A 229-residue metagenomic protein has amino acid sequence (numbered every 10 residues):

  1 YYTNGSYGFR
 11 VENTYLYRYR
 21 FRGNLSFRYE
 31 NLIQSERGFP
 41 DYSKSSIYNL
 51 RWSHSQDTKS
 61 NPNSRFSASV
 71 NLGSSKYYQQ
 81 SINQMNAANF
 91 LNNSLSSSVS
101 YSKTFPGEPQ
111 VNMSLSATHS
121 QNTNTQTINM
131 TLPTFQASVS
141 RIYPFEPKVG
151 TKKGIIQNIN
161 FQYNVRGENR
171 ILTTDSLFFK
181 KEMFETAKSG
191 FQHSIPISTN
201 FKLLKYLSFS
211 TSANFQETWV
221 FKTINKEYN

Functional and structural regions predicted by a protein language model:
Y1-N229: Outer-membrane beta-barrel proteins and related beta-barrel translocases across Gram-negative bacteria
